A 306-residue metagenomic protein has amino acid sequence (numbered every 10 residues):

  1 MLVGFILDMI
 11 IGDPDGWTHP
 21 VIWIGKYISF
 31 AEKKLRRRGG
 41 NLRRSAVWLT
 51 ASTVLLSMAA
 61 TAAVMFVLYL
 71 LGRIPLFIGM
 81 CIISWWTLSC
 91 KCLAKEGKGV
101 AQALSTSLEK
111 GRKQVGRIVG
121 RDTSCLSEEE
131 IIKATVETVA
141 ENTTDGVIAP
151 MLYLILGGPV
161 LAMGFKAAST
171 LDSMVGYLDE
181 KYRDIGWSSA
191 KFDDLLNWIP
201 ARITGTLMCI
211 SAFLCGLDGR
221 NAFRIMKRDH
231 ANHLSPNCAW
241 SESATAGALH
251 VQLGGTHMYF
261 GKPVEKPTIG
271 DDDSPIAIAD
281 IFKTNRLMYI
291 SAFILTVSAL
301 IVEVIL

Functional and structural regions predicted by a protein language model:
M1-G164, A168, G176-L306: Hydrophobic alpha-helical transmembrane segments
S173: Glycine-rich phosphate/dinucleotide-binding loop and adjoining beta-alpha-beta core of small-molecule
